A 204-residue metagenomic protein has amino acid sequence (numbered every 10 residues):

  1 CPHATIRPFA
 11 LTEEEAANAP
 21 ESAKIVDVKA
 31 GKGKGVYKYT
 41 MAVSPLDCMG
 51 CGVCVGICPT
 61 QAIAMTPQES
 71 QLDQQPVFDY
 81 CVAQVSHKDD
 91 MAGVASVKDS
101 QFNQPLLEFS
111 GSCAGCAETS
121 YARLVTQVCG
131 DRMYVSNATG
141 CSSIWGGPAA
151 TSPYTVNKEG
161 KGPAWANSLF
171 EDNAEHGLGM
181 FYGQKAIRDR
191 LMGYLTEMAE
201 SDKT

Functional and structural regions predicted by a protein language model:
C1-A16, S44, M49, V53-Q71 (+2 more regions): Iron-sulfur cluster-binding cysteine motifs and their immediate structural context in ferredoxin-like electron-transfer
P2, G50, C54, A117-Y121 (+4 more regions): General structural feature for long, well-ordered alpha-helical segments within catalytic domains of soluble enzymes
A4, F9, V128, R132 (+1 more regions): Change "in soluble alpha/beta enzymes" to "in soluble alpha/beta proteins
A4, P8-M41, Q68-S100, Q104 (+1 more regions): Ferredoxin-type iron-sulfur electron-transfer modules in oxidoreductases and energy-metabolism complexes
A10-E13, A62, T66-S70, Q74-P76 (+1 more regions): Catalytic or ion-translocation cores adjacent to nucleophile or general acid/base/metal-coordination motifs in diverse
V36-V43, Q101-G111, D172-G177: Glycine- and acidic
D99-F102, L107-T139, S143-A150: N-terminal amphipathic, basic-rich helices that act as targeting or association modules
F170-T204: N-terminal leader/propeptide and maturation segments of large enzyme subunits in energy/redox metabolism and hydrolases
